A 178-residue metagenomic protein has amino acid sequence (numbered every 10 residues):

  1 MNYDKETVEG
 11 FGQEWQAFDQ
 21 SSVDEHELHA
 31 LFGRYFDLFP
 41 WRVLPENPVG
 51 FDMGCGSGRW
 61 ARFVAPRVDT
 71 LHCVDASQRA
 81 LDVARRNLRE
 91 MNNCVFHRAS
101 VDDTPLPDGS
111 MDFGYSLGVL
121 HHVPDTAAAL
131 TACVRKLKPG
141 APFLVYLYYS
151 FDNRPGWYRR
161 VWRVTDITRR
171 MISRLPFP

Functional and structural regions predicted by a protein language model:
M1-P107, F113: Conserved N-terminal segment of class I S-adenosyl-L-methionine
L71, H122, K136: Conserved catalytic-core segments centered on acid/base and nucleophilic motifs
C73, S116, R135, L144-Y146: A structural signal for short, well-ordered beta-strand segments and their strand-loop junctions that often border
D75-A76, R98, G118, L147-Y149: Glycine-rich, histidine-containing beta strand-loop boundary motifs that form or position
F113-P124: A short SAM/SAH-binding and catalytic strip from SAM-dependent methyltransferases
A127-P139: A short glycine-rich, Lys/Arg-flanked "PGG" loop and its adjoining helix->strand segment in the class I
P142-R174: Conserved class I S-adenosyl-L-methionine
